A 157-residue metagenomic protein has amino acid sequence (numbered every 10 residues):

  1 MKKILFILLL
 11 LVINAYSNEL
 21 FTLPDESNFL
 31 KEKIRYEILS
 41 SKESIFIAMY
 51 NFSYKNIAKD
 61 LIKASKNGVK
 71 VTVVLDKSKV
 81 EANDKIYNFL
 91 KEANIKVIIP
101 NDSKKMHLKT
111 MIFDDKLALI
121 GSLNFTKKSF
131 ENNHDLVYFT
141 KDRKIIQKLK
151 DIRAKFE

Functional and structural regions predicted by a protein language model:
I4-I13: Sec-dependent N-terminal signal peptides
A15-S17: Boundary at the C-terminal end of the N-terminal hydrophobic targeting segment
P24-L30, Y54: A general structural motif
K33, E37-E43, I146-R153: DNA replication sliding-clamp ring fold and its partner-interaction surfaces
Y36-E92: Primarily the HKD phosphodiesterase
N51-K55, K77-E81, S103-M106, L117-A118 (+2 more regions): Solvent-exposed loop/turn segments at secondary-structure junctions within structured extracellular/periplasmic domains
E81-I112: Ligand-binding grooves and catalytic loops that recognize ribose/phosphate and carbohydrate rings, and esterified lipid
L117-E157: Signature of lipid phosphatidyltransferase scaffolds
